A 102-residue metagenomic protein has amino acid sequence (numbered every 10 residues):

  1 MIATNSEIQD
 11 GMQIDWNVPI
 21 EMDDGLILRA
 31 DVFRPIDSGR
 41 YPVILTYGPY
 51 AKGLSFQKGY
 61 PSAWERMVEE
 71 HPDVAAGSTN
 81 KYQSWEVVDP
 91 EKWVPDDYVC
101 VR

Functional and structural regions predicted by a protein language model:
M1-N5, H71-V74: N-terminal start-of-chain detector that recognizes signal peptides and the immediate post-cleavage beginning
I2-G39, V43: N-terminal cap/lid segment of alpha/beta-hydrolase-fold proteins
D31-R102: N-terminal cap/lid subdomain of alpha/beta-hydrolase-fold enzymes
